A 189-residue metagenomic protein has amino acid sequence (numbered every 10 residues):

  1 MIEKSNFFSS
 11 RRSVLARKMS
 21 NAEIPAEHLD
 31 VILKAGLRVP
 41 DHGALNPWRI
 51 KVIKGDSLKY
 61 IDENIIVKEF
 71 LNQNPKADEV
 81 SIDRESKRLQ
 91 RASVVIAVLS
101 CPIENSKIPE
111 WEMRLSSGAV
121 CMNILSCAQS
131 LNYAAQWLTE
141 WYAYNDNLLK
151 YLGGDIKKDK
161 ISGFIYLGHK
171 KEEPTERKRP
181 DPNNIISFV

Functional and structural regions predicted by a protein language model:
M1-R91, F188-V189: N-terminal amphipathic, basic helical "cap/leader" segment at the start of enzyme domains
N6-S10, L15, K157-V189: C-terminal helix-cap and adjacent tail motif
G36, I96, P102-L149: Small-aliphatic-rich amphipathic alpha-helix that forms the alpha element of a beta-alpha
G55-S57, C101-I103, H169-E172: Short loop segments at secondary-structure junctions
K68-A77, K107-W111, Y151-L152: Short, surface-exposed loop/helix-turn segments at secondary-structure junctions that function as lids/hinges flanking
F70, Q90-I103: Acidic-glycine-rich active-site phosphate/pyrophosphate-binding loop
